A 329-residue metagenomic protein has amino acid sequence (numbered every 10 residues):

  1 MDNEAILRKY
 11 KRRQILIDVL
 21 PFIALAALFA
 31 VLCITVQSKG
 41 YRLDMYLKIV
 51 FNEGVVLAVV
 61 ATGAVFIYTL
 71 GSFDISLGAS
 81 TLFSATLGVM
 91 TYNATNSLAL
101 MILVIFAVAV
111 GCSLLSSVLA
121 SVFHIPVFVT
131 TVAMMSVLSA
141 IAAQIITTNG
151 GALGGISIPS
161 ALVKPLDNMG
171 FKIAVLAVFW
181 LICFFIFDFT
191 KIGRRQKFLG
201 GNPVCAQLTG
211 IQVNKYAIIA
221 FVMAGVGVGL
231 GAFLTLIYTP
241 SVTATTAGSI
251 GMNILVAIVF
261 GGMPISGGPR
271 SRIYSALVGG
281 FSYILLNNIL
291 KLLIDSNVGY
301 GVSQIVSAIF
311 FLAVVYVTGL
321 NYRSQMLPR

Functional and structural regions predicted by a protein language model:
M1-V31, L181, G201-K215, L286-R329: Cytosolic-side transmembrane-helix boundaries in multi-pass membrane proteins
A27-I34, D44-A94, A120-H124, I258-R270 (+1 more regions): Single transmembrane alpha-helix segments in multi-pass membrane proteins
S38-I49, F187, G227-I258, R270: Inter-helical junctions in multi-pass inner-membrane proteins, predominant in energy-converting antiporter-like
E53-G63, A79-F83, V110-L114, L181 (+4 more regions): Hydrophobic alpha-helical segments embedded in the membrane of multi-pass proteins
T95-S136, V178, V278-G279: Alpha-helical transmembrane segments within multi-pass membrane transporters and channels
S97, M101-I102, C112, S116 (+1 more regions): Helix-loop-helix "hairpin" substructures at the membrane interface of multi-pass membrane proteins
F123, V127-F189, I218, T239-A244 (+2 more regions): Transmembrane helix-bundle core of multi-pass membrane transporters and related energy-transducing complexes
V242-I305: Transmembrane alpha-helical segments in multi-pass inner-membrane proteins
